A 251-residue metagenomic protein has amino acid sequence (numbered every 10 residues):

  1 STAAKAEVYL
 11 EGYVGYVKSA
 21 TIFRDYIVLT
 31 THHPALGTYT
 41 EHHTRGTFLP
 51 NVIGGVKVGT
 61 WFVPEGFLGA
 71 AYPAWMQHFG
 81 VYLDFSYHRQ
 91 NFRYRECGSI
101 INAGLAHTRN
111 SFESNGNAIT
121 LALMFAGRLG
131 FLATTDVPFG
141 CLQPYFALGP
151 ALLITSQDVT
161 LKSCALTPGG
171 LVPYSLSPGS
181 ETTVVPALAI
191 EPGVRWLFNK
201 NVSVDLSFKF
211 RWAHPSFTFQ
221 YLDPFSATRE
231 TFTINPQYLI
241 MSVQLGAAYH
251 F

Functional and structural regions predicted by a protein language model:
A3-V8, V63-F79, L132-Q143, F198-V202: Short loop/turn motifs that connect adjacent beta-strands in outer-membrane beta-barrel proteins
V8, V52-V56, L121-G127, P144 (+3 more regions): Hydrophobic, lipid-facing positions within transmembrane beta-strands of outer-membrane proteins
Y9-E11, G15, Q237-F251: Outer-membrane beta-barrel "beta-signal"
E11-Y13, A118-G149, F208-F210: Short, contiguous, well-ordered secondary-structure segments
G12-K18, Q77-R89, F146-L152, V194 (+2 more regions): Transmembrane beta-barrel strands of outer-membrane/channel proteins
A20-V52, S86-L123, F131, L153-V185 (+1 more regions): Extracellular/periplasm-exposed beta-strand and loop segments of Gram-negative cell-envelope proteins, dominated by
G59, H78-G80, I119: Acidic, polar low-complexity intrinsically disordered regions
T60-F62, L129-F131, V194-W196, Y249: Residue-level signature of outer-membrane beta-barrel architecture
